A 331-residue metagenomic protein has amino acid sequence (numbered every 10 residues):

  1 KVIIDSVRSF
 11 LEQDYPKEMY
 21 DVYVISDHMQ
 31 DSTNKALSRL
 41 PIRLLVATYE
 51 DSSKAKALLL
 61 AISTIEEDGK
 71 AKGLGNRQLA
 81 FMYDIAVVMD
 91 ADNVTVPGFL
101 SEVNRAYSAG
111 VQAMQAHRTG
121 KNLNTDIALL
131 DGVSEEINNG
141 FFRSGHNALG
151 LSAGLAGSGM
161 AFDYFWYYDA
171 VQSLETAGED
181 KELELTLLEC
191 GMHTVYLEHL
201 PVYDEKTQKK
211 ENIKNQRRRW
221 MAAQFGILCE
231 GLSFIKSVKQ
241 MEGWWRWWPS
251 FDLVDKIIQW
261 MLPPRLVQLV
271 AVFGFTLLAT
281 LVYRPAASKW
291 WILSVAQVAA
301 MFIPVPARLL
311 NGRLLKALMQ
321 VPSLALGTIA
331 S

Functional and structural regions predicted by a protein language model:
K1-R8: N-proximal low-complexity "stem/linker" segments adjacent to membrane-targeting elements
I4, D31-S38, G98: Acidic helix N-cap motif at the loop->helix transition within catalytic regions of sugar-transfer enzymes
R8-M19: Short, acidic, metal-binding catalytic loop of nucleotide-sugar glycosyltransferases
Y23-N34, T48-D51, V94: A conserved acidic beta->alpha catalytic loop
V46-N76, A80-Y83, P97-T176, R218 (+1 more regions): Long helical/loop segments within the catalytic core of UDP-sugar-dependent glycosyltransferases, especially the large
A86: Short aromatic/hydrophobic "clamp" motif used to bind/position activated sugar donors
A106-H146, S173-E179, L185-I257, L324: Catalytic donor/gating beta->alpha subdomain of glycosyltransferases that bind UDP-sugars
Q259-S331: Membrane-embedded multi-pass helical conduit in multi-pass membrane proteins, especially envelope-biosynthetic
